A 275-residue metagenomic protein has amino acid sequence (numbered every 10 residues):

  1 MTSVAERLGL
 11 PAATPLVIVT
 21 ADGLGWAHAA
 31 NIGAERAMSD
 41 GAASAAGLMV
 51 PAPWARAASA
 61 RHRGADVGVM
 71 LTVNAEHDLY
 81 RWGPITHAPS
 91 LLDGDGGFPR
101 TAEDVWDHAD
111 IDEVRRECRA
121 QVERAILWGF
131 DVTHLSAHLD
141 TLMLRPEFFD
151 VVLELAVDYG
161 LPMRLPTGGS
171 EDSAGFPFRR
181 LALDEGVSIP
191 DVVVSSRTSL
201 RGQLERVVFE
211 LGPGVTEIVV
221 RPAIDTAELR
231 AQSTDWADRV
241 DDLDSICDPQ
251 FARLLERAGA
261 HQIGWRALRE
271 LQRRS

Functional and structural regions predicted by a protein language model:
M1-I18: N-terminal pre-catalytic segment of deacetylase/amide-hydrolase enzymes
R7-G9, A34-D40, A55-D66, G83-D93 (+3 more regions): Acidic (Asp/Glu)-rich catalytic clusters
L16-I18, A43-G47, G64-M70, V132-S136 (+4 more regions): Structural preference for beta-strand elements that scaffold enzyme active sites
D22-L24, M49-P53, M70-N74, H138-D140 (+4 more regions): Active-site beta-loop-alpha junctions enriched in small/polar residues
H28-P53: A short alpha/beta connector and helix-capping loop motif
D78-W106, T234-A237: Active-site gating loops and adjacent loop-to-helix segments of metal-dependent hydrolytic enzymes
I111, R119-S188, V193-E205, F209: Catalytic domains of cell-wall/extracellular-matrix polysaccharide-remodeling enzymes, centered on de-N-acetylation
M163-P166, Q232-S275: C-terminal domain-boundary segment and adjacent tail
